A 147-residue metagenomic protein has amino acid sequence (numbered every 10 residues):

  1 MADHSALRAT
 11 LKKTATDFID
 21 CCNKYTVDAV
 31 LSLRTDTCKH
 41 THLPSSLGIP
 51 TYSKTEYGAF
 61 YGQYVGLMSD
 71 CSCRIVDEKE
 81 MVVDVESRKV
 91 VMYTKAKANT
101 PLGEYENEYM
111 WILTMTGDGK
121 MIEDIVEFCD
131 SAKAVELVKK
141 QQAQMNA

Functional and structural regions predicted by a protein language model:
M1-S32, D36, A143-A147: Short, low-complexity N-terminal intrinsically disordered segments enriched in polar/charged residues
D3-S5, V65-A147: A beta-strand edge to alpha-helix "cap/lid" segment located at domain peripheries
K12, T55-G58, N107: Short, well-ordered alpha-helical segments
K12-C22, G48-Y52, V65-D70, Y93: Short, mixed-charge, low-aromatic patches
K13, D17, S32, A59-G66 (+2 more regions): Charged/polar, solvent-exposed surface patches and flexible loops
F18, A29-L31, C38, Y57 (+3 more regions): Hydrophobic pocket/interface hotspot
L31, T35-R88: A solvent-exposed, acidic/Ser-Thr-rich amphipathic alpha-helical stretch
